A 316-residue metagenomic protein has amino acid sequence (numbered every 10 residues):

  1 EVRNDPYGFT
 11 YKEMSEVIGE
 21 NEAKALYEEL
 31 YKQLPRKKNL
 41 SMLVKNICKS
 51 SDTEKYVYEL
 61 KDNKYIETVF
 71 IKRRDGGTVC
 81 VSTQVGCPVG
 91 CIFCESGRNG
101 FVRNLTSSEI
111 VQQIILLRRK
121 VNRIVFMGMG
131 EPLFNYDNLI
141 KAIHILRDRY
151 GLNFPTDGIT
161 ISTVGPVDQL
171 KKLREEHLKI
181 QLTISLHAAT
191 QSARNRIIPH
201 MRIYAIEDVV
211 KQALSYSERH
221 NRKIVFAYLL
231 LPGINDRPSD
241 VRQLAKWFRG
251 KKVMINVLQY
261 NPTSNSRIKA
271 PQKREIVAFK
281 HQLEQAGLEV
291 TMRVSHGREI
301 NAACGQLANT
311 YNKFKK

Functional and structural regions predicted by a protein language model:
E1-I66, L214-R222, L230-K316: Auxiliary Fe-S-binding modules of radical SAM enzymes
S41, I47-S50, S82-T83, S96 (+2 more regions): Short linear Ser/Thr-Pro motifs
Y56, T68, V79-V81, I184: Short beta-strand motif preference
N63-F70, D75: P-loop NTP-binding catalytic core
T68, P88, I92-E95, N256 (+1 more regions): Short, surface-exposed helix/turn micro-motifs that flank interaction/cofactor sites
K72-S108, L116: Canonical Radical SAM [4Fe-4S] cluster-binding loop centered on the CxxxCxxC motif and its immediate flanking residues
Q112: Cys/His-clustered metal-coordination modules, chiefly Zn-binding fingers
R119-R123, G128-R293: Conserved AdoMet/S-adenosylmethionine-binding subsite of the radical SAM
